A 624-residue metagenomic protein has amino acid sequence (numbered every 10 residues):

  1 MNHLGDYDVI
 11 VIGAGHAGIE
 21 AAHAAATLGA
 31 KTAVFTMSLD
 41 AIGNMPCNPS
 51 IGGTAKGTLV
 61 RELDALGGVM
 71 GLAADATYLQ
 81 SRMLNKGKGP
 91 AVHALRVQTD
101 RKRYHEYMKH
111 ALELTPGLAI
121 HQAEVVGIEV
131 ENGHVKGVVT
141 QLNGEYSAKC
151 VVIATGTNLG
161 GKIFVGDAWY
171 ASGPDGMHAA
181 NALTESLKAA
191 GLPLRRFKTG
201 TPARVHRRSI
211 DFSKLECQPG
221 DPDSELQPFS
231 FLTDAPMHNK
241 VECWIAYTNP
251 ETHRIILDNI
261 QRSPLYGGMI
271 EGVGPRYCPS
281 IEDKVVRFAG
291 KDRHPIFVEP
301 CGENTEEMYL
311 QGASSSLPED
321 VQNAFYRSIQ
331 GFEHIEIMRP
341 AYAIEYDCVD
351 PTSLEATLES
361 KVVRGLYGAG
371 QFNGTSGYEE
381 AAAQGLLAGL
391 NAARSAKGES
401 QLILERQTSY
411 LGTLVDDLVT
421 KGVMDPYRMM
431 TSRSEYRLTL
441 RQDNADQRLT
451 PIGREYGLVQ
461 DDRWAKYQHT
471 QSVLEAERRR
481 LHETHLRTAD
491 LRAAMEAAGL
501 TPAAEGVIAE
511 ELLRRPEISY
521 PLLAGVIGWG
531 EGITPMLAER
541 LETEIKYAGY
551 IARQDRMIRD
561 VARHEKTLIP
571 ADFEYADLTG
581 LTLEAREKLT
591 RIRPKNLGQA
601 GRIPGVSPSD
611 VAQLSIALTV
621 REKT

Functional and structural regions predicted by a protein language model:
H3-A17: Beta1/beta-strand and adjacent pyrophosphate-binding region of the FAD-binding site in flavoprotein oxidoreductases
G5, Q141-C150: Core beta-strand elements of the Rossmann-like FAD/NAD(P) dinucleotide-binding domain in flavoenzyme oxidoreductases
H23-E131, L142, A154-A171, H178-L183 (+2 more regions): Conserved N-terminal/central alpha/beta ligand/cofactor-binding core
S38-D40, K56, M83, T184-N323 (+3 more regions): An anion/pyrophosphate-binding glycine-rich loop and adjacent beta-alpha core in soluble alpha-beta enzymes
C150, T155-L159, L317, Q330: Glycine-/small-residue-rich beta->alpha transition segments that form the dinucleotide
Y309-T375, I403-D416, T534-K588, R593: A glycine-rich dinucleotide-binding beta-alpha-beta segment and adjacent secondary-structure elements that constitute
A381-L402: Internal hydrophobic alpha-helix adjacent to the cofactor/substrate pocket in enzyme cavities
R433, T439, A445, T450-A612 (+1 more regions): Extended, charge-enriched "interface" segments that sit outside catalytic cores
